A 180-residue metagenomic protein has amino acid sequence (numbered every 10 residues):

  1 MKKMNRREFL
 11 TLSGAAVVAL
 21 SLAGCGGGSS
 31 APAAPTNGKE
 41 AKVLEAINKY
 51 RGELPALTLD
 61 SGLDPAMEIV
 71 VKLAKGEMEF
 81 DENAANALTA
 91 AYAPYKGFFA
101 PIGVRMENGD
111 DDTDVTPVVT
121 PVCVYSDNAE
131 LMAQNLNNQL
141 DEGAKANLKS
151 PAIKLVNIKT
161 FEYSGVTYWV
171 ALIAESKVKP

Functional and structural regions predicted by a protein language model:
M1-A23: N-terminal secretory signal peptides and thylakoid transit peptides that target proteins across membranes
A16, V70-A74, Q139, G143: Alpha-helix boundary/capping residues
G26-G28: Bacterial signal peptide processing site
S30-A34, E45-K49, T113-P121: Cell-envelope/ECM-targeting effectors and their regulatory/trafficking segments
A34-F98: Short, well-ordered surface patches within globular domains
T89-P180: A well-ordered secondary-structure block
